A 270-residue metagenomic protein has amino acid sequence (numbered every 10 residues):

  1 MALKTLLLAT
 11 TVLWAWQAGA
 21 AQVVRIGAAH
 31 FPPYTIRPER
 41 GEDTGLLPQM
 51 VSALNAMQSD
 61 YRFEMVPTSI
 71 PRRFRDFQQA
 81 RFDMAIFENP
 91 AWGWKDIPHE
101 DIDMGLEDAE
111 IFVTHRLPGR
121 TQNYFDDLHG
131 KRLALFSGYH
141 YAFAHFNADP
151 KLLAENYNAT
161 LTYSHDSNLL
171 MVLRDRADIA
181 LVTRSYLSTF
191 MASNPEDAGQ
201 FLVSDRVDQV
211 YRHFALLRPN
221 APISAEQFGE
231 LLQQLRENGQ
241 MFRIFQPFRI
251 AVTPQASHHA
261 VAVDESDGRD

Functional and structural regions predicted by a protein language model:
A21-I97, L161, F228: Extracytoplasmic small-molecule ligand-binding "clamshell" domains of the periplasmic binding protein/Venus flytrap
A28-P32, E107-I111, E196-G229, V252-R269: Periplasmic-binding protein-like
H30-P32, E39-T44, P90-A91, H115-R120 (+3 more regions): Short coil/turn segments
P48-Q58, P118, F125-R132, Y139 (+1 more regions): Extended ligand-binding regions for polar small-molecule ligands
V51-S59, D103, H129, S137-T162 (+1 more regions): Ligand-binding cleft/hinge of the Venus flytrap
M57, P71-F82, H165-Y186, S193: Short helices/loops that flank or line small-molecule/ion binding pockets
Y61-R62, H140-L153, Y157, Q233-D270: Ligand-binding clefts/hinges and TM-proximal coupling segments of bilobed small-molecule sensing domains
M65-D127, H140-Y141, V203-R206: Acidic, polar ligand-binding/catalytic clefts
